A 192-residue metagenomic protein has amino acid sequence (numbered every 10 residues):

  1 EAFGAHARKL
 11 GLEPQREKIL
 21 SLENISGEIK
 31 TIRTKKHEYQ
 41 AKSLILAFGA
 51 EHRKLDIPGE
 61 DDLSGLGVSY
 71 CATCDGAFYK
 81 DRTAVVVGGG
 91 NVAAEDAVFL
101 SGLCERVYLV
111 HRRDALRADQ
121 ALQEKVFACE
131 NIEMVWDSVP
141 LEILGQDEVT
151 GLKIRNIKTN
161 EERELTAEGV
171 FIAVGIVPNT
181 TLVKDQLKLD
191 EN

Functional and structural regions predicted by a protein language model:
E1-G4: Glycine-rich active-site loop/strand segments that organize a redox cofactor
A7-T34, E38-A41, G102-N192: A Rossmann-like FAD-binding core segment of flavoenzymes
E51, D56, D61-F78, V174-N192: FAD-site-proximal beta/loop scaffold in flavoenzymes
G88-G90: Glycine-rich Rossmann-fold phosphate-binding loop(s) that bind the pyrophosphate of adenine dinucleotide cofactors
A93-A94: N-terminal Rossmann-fold NAD(P) dinucleotide-binding loop
A97-V98: Generic hydrophobic/aromatic pocket-lining and core-packing "Φ" positions
